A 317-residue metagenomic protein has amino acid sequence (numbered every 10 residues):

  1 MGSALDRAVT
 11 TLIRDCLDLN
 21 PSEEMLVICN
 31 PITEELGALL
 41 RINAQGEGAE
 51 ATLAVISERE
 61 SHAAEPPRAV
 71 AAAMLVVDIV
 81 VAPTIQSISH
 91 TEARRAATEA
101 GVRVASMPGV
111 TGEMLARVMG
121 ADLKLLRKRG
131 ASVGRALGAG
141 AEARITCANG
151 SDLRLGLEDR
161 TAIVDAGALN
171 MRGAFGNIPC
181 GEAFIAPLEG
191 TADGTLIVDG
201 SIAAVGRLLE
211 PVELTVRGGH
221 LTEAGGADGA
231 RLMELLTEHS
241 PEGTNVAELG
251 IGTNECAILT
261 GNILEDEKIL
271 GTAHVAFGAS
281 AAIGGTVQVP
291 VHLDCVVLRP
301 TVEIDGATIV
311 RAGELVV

Functional and structural regions predicted by a protein language model:
M1-L209, E303-V317: Active-site bordering "gate/hinge" segments that shape substrate access to catalytic or cofactor-binding pockets
R41-G46, A96-E99, D159-A162, V212-T215 (+4 more regions): Short, solvent-exposed amphipathic alpha-helical segments in soluble enzyme and RNA/protein-processing domains
G140, D193, P211, V246 (+1 more regions): Short, surface-exposed beta-edge/turn micro-motifs
E142-T146, V212-T215, L221-A224, A273 (+1 more regions): Short polybasic amphipathic segments
G200-R207, V216-A224: Long, contiguous, structured domain-core segments that constitute the functional module of a protein
R207-E210, C295-V297: Short, small/polar residue-rich loop motifs at catalytic or cofactor-binding pockets
R217-E255: A beta-strand-loop signature enriched in Asp, Gly, Thr, and Trp that corresponds to the sialidase/neuraminidase Asp-box
E242-P300: Cysteine/selenocysteine-centered motifs that mediate thiol-based redox chemistry or coordinate metal-sulfur cofactors
